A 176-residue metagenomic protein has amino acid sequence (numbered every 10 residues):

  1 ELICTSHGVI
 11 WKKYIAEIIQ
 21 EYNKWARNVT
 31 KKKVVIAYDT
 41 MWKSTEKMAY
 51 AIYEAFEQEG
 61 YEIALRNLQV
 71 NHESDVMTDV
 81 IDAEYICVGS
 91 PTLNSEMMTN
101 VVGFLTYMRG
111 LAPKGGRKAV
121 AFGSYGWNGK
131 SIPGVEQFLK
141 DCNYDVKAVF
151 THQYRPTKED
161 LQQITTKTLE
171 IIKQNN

Functional and structural regions predicted by a protein language model:
E1-I10, A51-A64, L68, V76-N176: FMN-binding flavodoxin-like domain, especially the glycine-rich phosphate-binding loop
E1-T30: Divalent-metal (often Zn2+) His-rich catalytic cores of metallo-beta-lactamase-fold enzymes
V29-K31, K114-G115: Short, flexible coil/linker segments at domain boundaries that flank nucleotide/cofactor-interacting
K33-A37, V120: Conserved beta-strand elements of the Class I
I36-E59: Short, charged N-terminal beta->alpha structural module
H72: Active-site loop segments of alpha/beta catalytic cores
